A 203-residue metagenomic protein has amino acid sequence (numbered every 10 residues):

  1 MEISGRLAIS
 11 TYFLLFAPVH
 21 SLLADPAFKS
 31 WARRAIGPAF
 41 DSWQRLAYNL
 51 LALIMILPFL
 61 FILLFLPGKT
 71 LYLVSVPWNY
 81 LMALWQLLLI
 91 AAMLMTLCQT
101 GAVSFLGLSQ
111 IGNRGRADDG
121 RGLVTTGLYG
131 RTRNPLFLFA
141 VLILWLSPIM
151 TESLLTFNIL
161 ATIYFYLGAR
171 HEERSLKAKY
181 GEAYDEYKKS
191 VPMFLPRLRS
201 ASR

Functional and structural regions predicted by a protein language model:
M1-A8: N-terminal membrane topogenic signal
Y12-F16, M55, A92, A169: Alpha-helical transmembrane segments of multipass membrane proteins
L14, L57-L60, L144-W145: Alpha-helical transmembrane segments of multipass membrane proteins
L15-A24: Alpha-helical transmembrane segments of multi-pass membrane proteins
D25-D41, K69-R203: Cytosolic-biased juxtamembrane loops and peripheral soluble domains of multi-pass membrane proteins
P38-L50: Membrane-interface motifs of alpha-helical transmembrane segments
A47-L63: A generic, lipid-embedded transmembrane alpha helix
